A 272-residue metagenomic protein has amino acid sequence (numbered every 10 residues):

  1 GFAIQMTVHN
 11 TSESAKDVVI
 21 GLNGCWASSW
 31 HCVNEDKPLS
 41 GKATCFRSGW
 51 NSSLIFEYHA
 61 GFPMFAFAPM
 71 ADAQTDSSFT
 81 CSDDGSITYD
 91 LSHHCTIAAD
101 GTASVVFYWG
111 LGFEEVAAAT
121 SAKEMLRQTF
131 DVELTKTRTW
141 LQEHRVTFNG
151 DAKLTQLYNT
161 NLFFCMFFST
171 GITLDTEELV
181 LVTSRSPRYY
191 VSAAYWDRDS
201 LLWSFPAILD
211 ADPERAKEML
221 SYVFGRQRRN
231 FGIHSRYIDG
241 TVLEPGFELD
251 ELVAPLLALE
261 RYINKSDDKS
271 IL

Functional and structural regions predicted by a protein language model:
G1-Q5, H9-A194, S270: Acidic/polar, glycine-enriched structural segments that form the non-catalytic walls/loops of the carbohydrate-binding
N10, Y190-L272: Aromatic-rich carbohydrate-recognition surfaces in CAZymes
